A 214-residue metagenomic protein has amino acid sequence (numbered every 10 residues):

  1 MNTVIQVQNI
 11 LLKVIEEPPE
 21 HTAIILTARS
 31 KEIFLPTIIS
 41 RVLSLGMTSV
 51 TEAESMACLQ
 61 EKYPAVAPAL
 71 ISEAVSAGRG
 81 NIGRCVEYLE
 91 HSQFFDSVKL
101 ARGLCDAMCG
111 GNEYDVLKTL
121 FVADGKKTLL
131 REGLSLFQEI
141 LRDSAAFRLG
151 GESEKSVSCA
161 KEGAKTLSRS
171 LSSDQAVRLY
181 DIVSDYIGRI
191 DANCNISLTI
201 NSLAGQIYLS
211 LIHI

Functional and structural regions predicted by a protein language model:
M1-L12, I33-F34: Conserved AAA+/SF3 P-loop NTPase catalytic/coupling segment centered on the Walker-B
N9-A23: Conserved catalytic/switch belt of AAA+ P-loop NTPases
E20-H21, R29-L136, I140-D143, F147-L211: Charged, glycine-rich active-site and insertion segments that engage polyanionic ligands
L26: Conserved H-loop
